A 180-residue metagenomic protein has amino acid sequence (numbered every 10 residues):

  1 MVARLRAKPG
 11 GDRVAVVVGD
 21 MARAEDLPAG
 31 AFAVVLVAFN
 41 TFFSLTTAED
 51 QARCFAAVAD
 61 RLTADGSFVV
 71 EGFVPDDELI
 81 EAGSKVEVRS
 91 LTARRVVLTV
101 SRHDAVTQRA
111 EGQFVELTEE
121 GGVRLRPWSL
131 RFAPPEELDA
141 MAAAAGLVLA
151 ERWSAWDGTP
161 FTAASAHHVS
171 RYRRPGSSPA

Functional and structural regions predicted by a protein language model:
L5-R6: Conserved SAM-binding loop
G10-R23: Conserved SAM-binding strand-loop segment of SAM-dependent methyltransferases
E25-V35: A short acidic, Gly/Pro-enriched loop at the edge of an enzyme's catalytic core that lines a small-molecule cofactor
V37-F39: A short beta-strand submotif of the Rossmann-like class I SAM-dependent methyltransferase core that lines
F43-L45: A short His-aromatic
D50-S67: A short glycine-rich, Lys/Arg-flanked "PGG" loop and its adjoining helix->strand segment in the class I
V69-M141: SAM-dependent methyltransferase
R131-A180: C-terminal lobe and adjacent flexible extensions of AdoMet/dcAdoMet transferase-like proteins
